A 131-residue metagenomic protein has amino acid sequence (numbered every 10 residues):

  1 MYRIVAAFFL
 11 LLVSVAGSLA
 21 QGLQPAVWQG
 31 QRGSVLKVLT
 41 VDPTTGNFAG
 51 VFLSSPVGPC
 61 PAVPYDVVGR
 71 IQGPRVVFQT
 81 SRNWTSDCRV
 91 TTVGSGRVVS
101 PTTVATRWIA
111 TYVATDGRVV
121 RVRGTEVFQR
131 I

Functional and structural regions predicted by a protein language model:
M1-I4: Positively charged n-region of N-terminal signal peptides that target proteins for export
A6-S14: Bacterial N-terminal signal peptides
A16-A20: Sec/Tat signal peptide C-region and signal peptidase I cleavage site
Q21-G94, Y112-I131: Central antiparallel beta-sheet cores of small beta-barrel/beta-sandwich binding domains
G96-V98: Acidic, contiguous internal or C-terminal segments within carbohydrate-active enzymes that form a structured patch used
S100-T102: Residue-level recognition of beta-strand termini and adjacent short loop/turns
T106-A110: Internal, hydrophobic beta-strand segments that form the core of beta-sheet-rich folds
